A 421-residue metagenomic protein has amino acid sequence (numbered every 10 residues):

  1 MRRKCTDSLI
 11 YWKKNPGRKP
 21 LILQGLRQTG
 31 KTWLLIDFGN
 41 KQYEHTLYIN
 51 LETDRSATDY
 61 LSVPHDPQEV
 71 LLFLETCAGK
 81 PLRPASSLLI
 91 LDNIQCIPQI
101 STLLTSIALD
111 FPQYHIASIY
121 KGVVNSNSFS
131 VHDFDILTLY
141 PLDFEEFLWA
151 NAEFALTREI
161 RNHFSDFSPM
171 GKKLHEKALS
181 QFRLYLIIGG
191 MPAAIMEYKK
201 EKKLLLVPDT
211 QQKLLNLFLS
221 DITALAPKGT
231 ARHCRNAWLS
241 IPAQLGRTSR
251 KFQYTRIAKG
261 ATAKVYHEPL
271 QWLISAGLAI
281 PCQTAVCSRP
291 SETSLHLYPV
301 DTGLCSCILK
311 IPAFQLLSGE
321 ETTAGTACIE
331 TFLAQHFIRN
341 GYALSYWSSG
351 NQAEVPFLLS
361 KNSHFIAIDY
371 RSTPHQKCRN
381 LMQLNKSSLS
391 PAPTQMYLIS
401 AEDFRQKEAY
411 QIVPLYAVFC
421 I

Functional and structural regions predicted by a protein language model:
M1-K14: N-terminal pre-Walker A segment at the start of P-loop NTPase domains
K31: Conserved lysine of the Walker
L34, F38: Hydrophobic positions on the alpha1 helix immediately C-terminal to the Walker A/P-loop
T53-P84: Short glycine-rich substrate-engagement loop in P-loop NTPases that contacts/grips substrate
I90, Y114-K121, T138: Structural recognition of the conserved hydrophobic beta-strand(s) that form the central parallel beta-sheet of P-loop
N125-G246: Interdomain motor-coupling "hinge/lid" segment immediately C-terminal to the ATP-binding subdomain of NTP-driven enzymes
M196-N362: Accessory nucleic acid-recognition modules appended to NTPase machines
E402-I421: Domain-level recognition of nuclease-like catalytic cores that cleave nucleotide substrates
